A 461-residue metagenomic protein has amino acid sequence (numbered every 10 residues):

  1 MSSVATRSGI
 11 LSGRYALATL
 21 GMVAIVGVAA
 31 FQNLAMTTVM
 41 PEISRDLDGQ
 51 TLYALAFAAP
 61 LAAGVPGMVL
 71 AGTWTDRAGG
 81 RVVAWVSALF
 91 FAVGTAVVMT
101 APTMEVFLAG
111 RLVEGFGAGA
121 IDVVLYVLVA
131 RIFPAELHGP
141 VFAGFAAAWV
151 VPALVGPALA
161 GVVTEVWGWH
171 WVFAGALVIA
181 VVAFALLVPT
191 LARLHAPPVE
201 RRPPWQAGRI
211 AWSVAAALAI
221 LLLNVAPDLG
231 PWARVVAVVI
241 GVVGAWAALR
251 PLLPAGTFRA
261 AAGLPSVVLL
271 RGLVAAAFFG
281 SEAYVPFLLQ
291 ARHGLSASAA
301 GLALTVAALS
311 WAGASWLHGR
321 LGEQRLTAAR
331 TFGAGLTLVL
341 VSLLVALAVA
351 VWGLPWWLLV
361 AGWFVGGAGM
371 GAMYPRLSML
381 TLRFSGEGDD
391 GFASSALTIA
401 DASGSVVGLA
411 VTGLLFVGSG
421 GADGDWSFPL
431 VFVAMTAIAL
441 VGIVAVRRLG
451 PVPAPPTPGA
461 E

Functional and structural regions predicted by a protein language model:
M1-R14, H195-R201, R447-E461: Intrinsic disorder in cytosolic terminal tails and internal cytosolic loops of multi-pass membrane transporters
S2-L187, L414-L415, P429-L440: Transmembrane-helix bundle of Major Facilitator Superfamily
Y15-T38, T51, F57-A59, V65-L70 (+5 more regions): 12-transmembrane solute porter fold
L20-V23, A88-L89, V151, R209-I220 (+2 more regions): Alpha-helical transmembrane segments
G49, G72-T73, E105-V106, I132-G139 (+4 more regions): Short juxtamembrane and helix-loop transition motifs at transmembrane-helix boundaries in membrane proteins
G67-V69, T73, R77, V127-E136 (+3 more regions): C-terminal ends of transmembrane helices
G72, M99-T103, V188-L191, V225 (+4 more regions): Transmembrane helix-loop junctions and nearby membrane-interface residues
E165-R271, A277, E282: Hydrophobic transmembrane-helix bundles of small-molecule transporters
